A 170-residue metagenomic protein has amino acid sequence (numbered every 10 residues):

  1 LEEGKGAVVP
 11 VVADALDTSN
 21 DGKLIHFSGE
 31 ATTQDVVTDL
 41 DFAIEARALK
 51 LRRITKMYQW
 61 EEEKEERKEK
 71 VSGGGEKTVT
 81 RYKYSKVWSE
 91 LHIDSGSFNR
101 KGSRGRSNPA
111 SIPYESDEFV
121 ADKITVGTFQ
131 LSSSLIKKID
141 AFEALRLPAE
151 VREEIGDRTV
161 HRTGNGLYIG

Functional and structural regions predicted by a protein language model:
L1-D17: Alpha-helical transmembrane signal-anchor/signal-peptide segments
E2, H26-S28: N-terminal start-of-chain detector that recognizes signal peptides and the immediate post-cleavage beginning
D14-I25, A43-A46: Short, solvent-exposed beta-strand/turn "edge" segments of beta-rich domains on protein surfaces
S28-G170: Soluble non-transmembrane domains of integral membrane proteins
